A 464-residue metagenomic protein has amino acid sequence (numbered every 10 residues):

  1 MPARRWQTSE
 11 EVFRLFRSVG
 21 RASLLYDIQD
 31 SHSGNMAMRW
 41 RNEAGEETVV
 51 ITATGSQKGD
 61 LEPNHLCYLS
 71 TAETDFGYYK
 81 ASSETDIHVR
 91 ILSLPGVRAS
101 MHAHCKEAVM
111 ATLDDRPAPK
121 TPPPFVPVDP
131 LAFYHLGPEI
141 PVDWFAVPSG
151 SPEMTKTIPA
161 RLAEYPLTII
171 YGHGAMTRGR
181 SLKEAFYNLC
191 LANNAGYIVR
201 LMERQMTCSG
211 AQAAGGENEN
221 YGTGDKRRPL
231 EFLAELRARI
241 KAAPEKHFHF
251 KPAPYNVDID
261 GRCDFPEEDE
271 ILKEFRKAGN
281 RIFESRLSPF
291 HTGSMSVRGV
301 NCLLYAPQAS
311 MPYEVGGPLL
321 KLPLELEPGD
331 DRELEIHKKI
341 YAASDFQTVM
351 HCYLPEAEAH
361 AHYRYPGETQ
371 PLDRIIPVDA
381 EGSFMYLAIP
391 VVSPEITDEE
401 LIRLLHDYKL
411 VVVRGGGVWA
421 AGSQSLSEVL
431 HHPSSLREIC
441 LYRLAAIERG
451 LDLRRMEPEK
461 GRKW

Functional and structural regions predicted by a protein language model:
M1-W464: Glycine-rich flexible loops
